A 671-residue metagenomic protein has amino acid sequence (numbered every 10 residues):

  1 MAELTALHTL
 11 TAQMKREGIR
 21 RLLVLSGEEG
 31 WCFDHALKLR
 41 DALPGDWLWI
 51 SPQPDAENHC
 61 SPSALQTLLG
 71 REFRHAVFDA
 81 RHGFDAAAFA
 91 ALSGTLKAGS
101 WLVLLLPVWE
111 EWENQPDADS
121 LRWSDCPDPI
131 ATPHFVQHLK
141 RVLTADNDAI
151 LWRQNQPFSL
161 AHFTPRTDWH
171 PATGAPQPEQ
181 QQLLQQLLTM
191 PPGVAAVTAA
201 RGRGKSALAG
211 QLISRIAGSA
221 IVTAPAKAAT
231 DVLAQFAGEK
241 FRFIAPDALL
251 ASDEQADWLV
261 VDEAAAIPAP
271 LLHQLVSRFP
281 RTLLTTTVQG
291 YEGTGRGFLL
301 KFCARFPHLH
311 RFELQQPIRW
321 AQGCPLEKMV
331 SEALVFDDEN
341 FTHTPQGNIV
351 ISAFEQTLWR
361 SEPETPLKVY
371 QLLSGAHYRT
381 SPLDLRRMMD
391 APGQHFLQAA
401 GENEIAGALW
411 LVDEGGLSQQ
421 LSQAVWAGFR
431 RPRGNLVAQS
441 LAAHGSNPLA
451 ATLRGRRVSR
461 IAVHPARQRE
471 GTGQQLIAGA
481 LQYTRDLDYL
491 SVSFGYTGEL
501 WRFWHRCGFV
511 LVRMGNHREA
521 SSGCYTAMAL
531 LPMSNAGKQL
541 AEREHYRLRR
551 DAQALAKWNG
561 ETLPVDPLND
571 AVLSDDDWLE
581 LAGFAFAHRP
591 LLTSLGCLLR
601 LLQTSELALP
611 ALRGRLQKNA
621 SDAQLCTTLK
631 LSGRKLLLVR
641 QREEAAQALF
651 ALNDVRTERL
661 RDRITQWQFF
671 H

Functional and structural regions predicted by a protein language model:
A2-L10, P171-P191: N-terminal pre-P-loop "Q-motif" helix
R20-E28, K38-P52, A196-T198, G218-T230: Conserved RecA-like ASCE P-loop NTPase motor core of nucleic-acid helicases/translocases
C32-F33, K205: Conserved lysine of the Walker
L65-H162: N-terminal accessory nucleic-acid engagement/regulatory domains that precede and modulate ATP-driven motor cores
D125-A175, C303-T342: Conserved coupling/interface region of RecA-like P-loop/ASCE motor cores
A207-Q211, R460-Q482: Conserved acetyl-CoA-binding loop-helix of GNAT-fold acetyltransferases
A248-L250, W258, P270-L271, P280-Y378 (+2 more regions): Terminal substrate-recognition subdomain of acyl/acetyltransferases
G393-V412, Q419: Conserved beta-hairpin
